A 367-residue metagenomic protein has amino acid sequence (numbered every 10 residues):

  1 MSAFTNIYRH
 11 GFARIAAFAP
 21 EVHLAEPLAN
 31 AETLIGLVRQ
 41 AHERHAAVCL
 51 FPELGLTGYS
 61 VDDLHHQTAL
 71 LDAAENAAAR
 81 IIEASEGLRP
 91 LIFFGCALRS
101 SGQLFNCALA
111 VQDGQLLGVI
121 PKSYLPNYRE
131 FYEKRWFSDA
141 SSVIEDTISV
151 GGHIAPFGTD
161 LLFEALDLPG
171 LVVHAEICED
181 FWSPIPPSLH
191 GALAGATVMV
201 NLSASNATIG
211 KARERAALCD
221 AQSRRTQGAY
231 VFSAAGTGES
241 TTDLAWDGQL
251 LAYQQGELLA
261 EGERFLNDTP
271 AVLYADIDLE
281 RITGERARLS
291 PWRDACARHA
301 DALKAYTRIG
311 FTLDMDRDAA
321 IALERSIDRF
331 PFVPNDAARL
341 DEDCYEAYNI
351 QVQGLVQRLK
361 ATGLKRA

Functional and structural regions predicted by a protein language model:
M1-A367: Enzyme catalytic cores with a strong preference for nitrogen-chemistry domains
